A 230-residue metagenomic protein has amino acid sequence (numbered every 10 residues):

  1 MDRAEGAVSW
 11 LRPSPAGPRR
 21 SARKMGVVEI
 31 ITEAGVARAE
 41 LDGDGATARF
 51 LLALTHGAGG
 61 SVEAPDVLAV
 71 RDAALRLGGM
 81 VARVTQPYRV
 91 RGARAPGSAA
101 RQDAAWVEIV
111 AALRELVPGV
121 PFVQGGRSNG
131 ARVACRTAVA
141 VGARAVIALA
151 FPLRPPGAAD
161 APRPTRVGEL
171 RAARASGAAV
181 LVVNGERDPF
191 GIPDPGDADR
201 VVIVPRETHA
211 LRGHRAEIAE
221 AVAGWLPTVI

Functional and structural regions predicted by a protein language model:
I30-P121, V133, R166: Serine-hydrolase catalytic machinery in alpha/beta-hydrolase-like enzymes
Q86, A148-P156, E207: Active-site nucleophile loop of the alpha/beta-hydrolase fold
G126-A134: Gly/Ala-rich beta-loop-alpha elbow adjacent to hydrolase catalytic centers
S176, V182-N184: Short beta-strand/loop motif that positions the catalytic acidic residue of the alpha/beta-hydrolase fold
P189-D194: Conserved alpha/beta-hydrolase "acid-adjacent" motif
E207-A216: Catalytic histidine-centered segment of alpha/beta-hydrolase-like enzymes
R215-I230: Catalytic active-site module of serine/aspartate enzymes centered on a nucleophile-bearing elbow/loop
